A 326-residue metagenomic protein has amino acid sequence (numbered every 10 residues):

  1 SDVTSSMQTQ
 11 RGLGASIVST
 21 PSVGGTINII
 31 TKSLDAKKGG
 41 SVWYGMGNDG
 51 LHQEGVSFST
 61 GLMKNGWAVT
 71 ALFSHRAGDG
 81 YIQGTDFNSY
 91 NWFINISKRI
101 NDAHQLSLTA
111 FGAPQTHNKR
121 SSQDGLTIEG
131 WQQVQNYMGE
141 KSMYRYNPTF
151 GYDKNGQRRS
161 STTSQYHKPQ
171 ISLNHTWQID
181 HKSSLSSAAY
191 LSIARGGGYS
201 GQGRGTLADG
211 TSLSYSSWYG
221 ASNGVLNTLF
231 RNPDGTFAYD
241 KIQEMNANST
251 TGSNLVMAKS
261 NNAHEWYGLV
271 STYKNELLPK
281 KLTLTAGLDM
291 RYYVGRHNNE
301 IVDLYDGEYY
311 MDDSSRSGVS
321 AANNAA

Functional and structural regions predicted by a protein language model:
S1-R11, I30: Short acidic/polar hinge/loop motifs at secondary-structure boundaries that mediate gating or recognition
R11, T60-L62, K98-I100, W177 (+1 more regions): Residue-level signature of outer-membrane beta-barrel architecture
S16, T26-L62, L72-F73, A77-I82: Short strand-turn segments of transmembrane beta-barrel domains in outer membranes, especially the first one or two
G25, K38, H52-V56, Y90-I94 (+3 more regions): Hydrophobic, lipid-facing positions within transmembrane beta-strands of outer-membrane proteins
A36-G40, H52, M63-V69, D102-L106 (+2 more regions): Outer-envelope beta-barrel architecture signal
Y44-G50, L62, H75-D79, G112-T116 (+2 more regions): Transmembrane beta-strands of outer-membrane beta-barrel pores
S97, Q105-N174, Y199-K259: Acidic/polar loop-and-plug regions of large Gram-negative outer-membrane beta-barrel proteins
N155-S200, S253-T283, R296-H297, A326: Outer-membrane beta-barrel transmembrane strands
